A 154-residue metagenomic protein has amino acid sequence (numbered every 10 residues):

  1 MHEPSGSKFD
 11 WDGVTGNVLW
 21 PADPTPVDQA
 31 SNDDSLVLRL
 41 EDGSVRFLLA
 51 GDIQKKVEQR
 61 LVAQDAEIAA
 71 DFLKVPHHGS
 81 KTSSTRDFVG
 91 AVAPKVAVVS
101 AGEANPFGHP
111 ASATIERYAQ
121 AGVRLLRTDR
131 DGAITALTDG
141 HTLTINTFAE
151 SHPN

Functional and structural regions predicted by a protein language model:
M1-N154: Non-globular, low-confidence helical/coil segments that flank catalytic cores
